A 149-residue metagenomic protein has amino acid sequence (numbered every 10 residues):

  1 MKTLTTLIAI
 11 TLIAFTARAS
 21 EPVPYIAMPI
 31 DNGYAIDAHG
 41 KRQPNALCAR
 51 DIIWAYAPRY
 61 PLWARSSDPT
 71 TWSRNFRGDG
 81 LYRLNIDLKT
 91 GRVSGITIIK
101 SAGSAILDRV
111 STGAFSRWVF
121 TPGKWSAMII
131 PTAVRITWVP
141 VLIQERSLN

Functional and structural regions predicted by a protein language model:
M1-I8: Sec-dependent signal peptide recognition, specifically the positively charged N-region followed immediately by
I10-R18: Hydrophobic h-region of N-terminal signal peptides that target proteins for export in Gram-negative bacteria
A19-N149: Charge-biased low-complexity segments
